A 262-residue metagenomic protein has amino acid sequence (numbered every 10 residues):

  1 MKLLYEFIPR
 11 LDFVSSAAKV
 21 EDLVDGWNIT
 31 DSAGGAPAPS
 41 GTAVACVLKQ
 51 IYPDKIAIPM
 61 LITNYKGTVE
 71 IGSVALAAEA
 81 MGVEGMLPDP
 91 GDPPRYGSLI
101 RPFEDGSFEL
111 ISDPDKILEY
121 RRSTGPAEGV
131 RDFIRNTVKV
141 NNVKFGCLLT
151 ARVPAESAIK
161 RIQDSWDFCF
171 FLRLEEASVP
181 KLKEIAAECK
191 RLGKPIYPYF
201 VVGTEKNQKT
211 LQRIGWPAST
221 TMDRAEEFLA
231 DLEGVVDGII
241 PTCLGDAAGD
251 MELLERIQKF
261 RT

Functional and structural regions predicted by a protein language model:
M1-L3, L229-R261: C-terminal extensions of enzymes
M1-T42: Conserved N-terminal beta1-alpha1 strand-loop-helix module at the mouth
M1-V14, A57-V69, V143-E156, T210-R224: Active-site mouth loops of central-metabolism enzymes
K2-F7, D25-I29, I56-L61, G85-P88 (+4 more regions): Hydrophobic faces of well-ordered beta-strands that scaffold small-molecule active sites in alpha/beta enzyme cores
D22-G26, Y52-D54, E79-G85, K139-N142 (+5 more regions): Glycine-enriched alpha-helix->loop->beta-strand junction motifs that scaffold or abut catalytic
G35-L48, G67-S73, G91-V140, V153-E156 (+2 more regions): Active-site-adjacent beta->alpha loops and helix N-cap segments on the catalytic face of soluble alpha/beta enzymes
K66-M81, P154-S165, K206-G215, A248-R256: Catalytic cores of alpha/beta
G193-D237: Catalytic-face loop-and-helix region of soluble metabolic enzyme cores
